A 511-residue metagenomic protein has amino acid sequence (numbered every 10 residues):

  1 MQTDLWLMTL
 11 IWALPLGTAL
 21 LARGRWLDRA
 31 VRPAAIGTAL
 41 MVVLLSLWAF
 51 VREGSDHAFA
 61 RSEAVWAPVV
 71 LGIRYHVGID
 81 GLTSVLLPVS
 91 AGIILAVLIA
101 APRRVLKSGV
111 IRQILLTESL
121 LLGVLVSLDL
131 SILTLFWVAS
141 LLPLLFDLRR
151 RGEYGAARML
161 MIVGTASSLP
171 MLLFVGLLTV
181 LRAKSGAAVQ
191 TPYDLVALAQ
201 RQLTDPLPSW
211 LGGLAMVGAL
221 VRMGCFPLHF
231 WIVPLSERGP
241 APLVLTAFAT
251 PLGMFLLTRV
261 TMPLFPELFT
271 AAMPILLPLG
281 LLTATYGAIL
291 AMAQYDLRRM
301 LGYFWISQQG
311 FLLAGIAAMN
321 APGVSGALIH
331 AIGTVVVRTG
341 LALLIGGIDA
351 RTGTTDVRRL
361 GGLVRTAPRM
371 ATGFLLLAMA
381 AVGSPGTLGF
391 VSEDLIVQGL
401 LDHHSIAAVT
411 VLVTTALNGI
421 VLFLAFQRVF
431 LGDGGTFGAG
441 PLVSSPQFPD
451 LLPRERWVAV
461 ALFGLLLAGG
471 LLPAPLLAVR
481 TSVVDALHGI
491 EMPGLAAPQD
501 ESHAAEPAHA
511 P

Functional and structural regions predicted by a protein language model:
M1-T9, A19-I114, Y193-A197, L487: Transmembrane helix-loop-helix hairpins at membrane boundaries of multipass inner-membrane proteins
Q2-A13, I79-S90, D129-S140, P208-A219 (+2 more regions): Structural signature of hydrophobic alpha-helical transmembrane segments
T18-D28, I93-K107, L144-A156, M223-E237 (+2 more regions): C-terminal ends of transmembrane helices
L27-V31, R112-W210, A291-D356: Alpha-helical multi-pass transmembrane bundles of energy-transducing inner-membrane proteins
K184-T191, A367-M370, F423-P511: Cytoplasmic/organellar membrane-interface segments at the starts of transmembrane helices in multi-pass inner-membrane
W210-L276, G302, R369, L388 (+1 more regions): Short helix-boundary/re-entrant hairpin motifs in multi-pass inner-membrane proteins
F226, V335-L344, I348, I406-Q447: Predominantly late transmembrane helices and immediately cytosolic-facing juxtamembrane segments
T261, L312-P322, S392-A408: Interfacial segments of multi-pass membrane proteins
